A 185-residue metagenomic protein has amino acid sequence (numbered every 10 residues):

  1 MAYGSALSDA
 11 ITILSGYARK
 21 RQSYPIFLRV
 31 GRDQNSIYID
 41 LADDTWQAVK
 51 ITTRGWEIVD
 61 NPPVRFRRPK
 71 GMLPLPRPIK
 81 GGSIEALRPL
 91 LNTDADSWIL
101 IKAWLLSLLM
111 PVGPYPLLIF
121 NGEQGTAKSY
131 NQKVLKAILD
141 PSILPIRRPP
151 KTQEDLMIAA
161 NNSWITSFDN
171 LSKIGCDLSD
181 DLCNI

Functional and structural regions predicted by a protein language model:
M1-D96: Segments of Walker-type
S36-I37, A127, N170: Glycine-centered small-residue hotspots that permit tight backbone geometry or close packing
Y38-D40, I119, T166-S167: Structured core elements
T45-W46, G125, S172-K173: Conserved nucleotide-binding/hydrolysis micro-motifs of P-loop NTPases
Q47-I51, S129, G175-D177: Short helix/loop capping segments that flank catalytic or ligand/cofactor-binding pockets
T53-W164: P-loop NTPase catalytic core of nucleic-acid-dependent motor ATPases
I165-I185: Conserved AAA+/SF3 P-loop NTPase catalytic/coupling segment centered on the Walker-B
